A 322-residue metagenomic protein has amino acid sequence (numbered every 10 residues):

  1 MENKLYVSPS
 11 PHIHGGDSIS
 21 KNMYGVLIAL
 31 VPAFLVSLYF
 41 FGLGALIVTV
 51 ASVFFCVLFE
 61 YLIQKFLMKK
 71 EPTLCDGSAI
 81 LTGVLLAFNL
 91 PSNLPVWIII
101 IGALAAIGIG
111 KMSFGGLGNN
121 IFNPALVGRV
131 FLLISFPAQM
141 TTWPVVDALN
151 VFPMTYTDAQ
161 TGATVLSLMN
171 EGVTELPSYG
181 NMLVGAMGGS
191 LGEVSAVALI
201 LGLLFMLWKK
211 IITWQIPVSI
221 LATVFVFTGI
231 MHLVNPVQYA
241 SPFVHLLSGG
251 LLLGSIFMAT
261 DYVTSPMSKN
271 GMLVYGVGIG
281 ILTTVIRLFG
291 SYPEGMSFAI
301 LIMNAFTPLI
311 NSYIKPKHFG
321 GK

Functional and structural regions predicted by a protein language model:
M1-V57: N-terminal signal-anchor module of multipass membrane proteins
M1-Y24, L288-K322: Cytosolic-side transmembrane-helix boundaries in multi-pass membrane proteins
V26-F41, E60-Y61, L86-A87, V224-H232: Membrane-embedded alpha-helical segments in integral membrane proteins
L43-F55, N93-G102, M182, A186-A196 (+1 more regions): Structural signature of hydrophobic alpha-helical transmembrane segments
L58-K70, I107-G118, L201-K210, I256-S265: C-terminal ends of transmembrane helices
L85-F152: Membrane-interface helix-loop-helix junctions at boundaries between adjacent transmembrane segments
I121, A125, P242-G249, M272-V274 (+1 more regions): Loop-to-transmembrane alpha-helix initiation sites
F122-I200: Long hydrophobic alpha-helical segments that form multi-pass transmembrane helix bundles in integral membrane proteins
